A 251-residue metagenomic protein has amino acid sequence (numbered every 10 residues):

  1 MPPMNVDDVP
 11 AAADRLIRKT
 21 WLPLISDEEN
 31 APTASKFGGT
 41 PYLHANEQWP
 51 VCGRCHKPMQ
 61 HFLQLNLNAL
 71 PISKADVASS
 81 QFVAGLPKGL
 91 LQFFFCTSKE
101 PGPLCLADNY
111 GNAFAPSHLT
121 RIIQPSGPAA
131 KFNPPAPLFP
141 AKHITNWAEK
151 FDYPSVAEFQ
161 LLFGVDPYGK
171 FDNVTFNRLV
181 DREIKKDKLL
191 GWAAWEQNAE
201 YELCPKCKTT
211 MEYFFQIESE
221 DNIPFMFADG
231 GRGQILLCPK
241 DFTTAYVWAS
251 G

Functional and structural regions predicted by a protein language model:
M1-G251: Preference for intrinsically disordered or flexible, low-complexity segments and adjacent hinge/connector residues
